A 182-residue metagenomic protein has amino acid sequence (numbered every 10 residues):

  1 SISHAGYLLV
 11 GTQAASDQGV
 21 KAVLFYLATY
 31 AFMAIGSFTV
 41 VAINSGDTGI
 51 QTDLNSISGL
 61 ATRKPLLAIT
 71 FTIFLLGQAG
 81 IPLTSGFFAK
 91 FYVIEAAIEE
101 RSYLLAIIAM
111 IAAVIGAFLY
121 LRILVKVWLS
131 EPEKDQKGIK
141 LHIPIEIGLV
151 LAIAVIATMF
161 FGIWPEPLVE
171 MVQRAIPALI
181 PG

Functional and structural regions predicted by a protein language model:
S1-G182: Alpha-helical transmembrane segments of multi-pass membrane proteins predominantly involved in bioenergetics
